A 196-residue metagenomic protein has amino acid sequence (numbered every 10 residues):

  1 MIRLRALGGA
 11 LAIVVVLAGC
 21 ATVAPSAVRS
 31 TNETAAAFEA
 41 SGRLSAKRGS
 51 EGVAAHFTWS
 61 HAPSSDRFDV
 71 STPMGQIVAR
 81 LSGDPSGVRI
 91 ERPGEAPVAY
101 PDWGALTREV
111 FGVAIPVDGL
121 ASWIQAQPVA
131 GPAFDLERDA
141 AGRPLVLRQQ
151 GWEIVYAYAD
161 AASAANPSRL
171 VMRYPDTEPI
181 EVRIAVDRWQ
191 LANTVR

Functional and structural regions predicted by a protein language model:
M1-C20: Sec-dependent bacterial lipoprotein signal peptides
V14-A37: Bacterial Sec signal peptide processing site at the extreme N-terminus
A36-V78: Post-signal-peptide N-terminal segment of Sec-exported extracytoplasmic proteins
R48-S50, H61-P63, T72-M74, G83-P85 (+3 more regions): A generic beta-sheet turn/junction motif
F57-S60, L81-G83, Y156-A161: Extended lipid/amphipathic-ligand handling interfaces
S65-P116: An acidic-aromatic
G94-L147: Flexible, processing/modification-adjacent segments and terminal tails in exported/periplasmic/extracellular proteins
Q127-R196: Gly/Pro-enriched, hydrophobic low-complexity segments that function as extracytoplasmic propeptides/linkers
